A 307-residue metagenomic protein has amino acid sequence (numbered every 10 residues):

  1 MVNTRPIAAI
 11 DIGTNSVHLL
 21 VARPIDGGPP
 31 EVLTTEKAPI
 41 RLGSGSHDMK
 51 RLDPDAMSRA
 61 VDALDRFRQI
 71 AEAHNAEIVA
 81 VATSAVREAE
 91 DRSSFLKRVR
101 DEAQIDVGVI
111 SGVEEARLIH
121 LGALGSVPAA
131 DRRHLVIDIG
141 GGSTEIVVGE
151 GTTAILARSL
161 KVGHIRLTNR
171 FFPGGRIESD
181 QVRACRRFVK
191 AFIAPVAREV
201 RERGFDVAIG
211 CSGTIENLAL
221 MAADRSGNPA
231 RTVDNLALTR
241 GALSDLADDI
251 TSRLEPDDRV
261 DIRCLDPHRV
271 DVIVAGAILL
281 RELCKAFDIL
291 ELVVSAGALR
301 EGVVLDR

Functional and structural regions predicted by a protein language model:
V2-I7, V21, G45-H74, T83-R133 (+1 more regions): Helical "lid/coupling" subdomains associated with nucleotide-phosphate turnover
N3-E31: N-terminal basic/disordered segments at the start of proteins
A8-I10, V79, L135-I137: Short aromatic-hydrophobic micro-motifs that form the base-stacking/packing surface for donor nucleotide recognition
G13-N15, E77, S93, G140-G142 (+1 more regions): Short flexible coil/turn linkers enriched for glycine and charged/polar residues that connect secondary-structure
V17, T144, E216: Change "...and in nucleic-acid phosphodiester-cleaving endonucleases..." to "...and in nucleic-acid processing enzymes
G28-L42, E72: N-terminal glycine-rich anion-binding loops that anchor highly charged ligand groups
L135-S143, V147: A generic, well-ordered mixed alpha/beta core segment in the N-terminal half of proteins
